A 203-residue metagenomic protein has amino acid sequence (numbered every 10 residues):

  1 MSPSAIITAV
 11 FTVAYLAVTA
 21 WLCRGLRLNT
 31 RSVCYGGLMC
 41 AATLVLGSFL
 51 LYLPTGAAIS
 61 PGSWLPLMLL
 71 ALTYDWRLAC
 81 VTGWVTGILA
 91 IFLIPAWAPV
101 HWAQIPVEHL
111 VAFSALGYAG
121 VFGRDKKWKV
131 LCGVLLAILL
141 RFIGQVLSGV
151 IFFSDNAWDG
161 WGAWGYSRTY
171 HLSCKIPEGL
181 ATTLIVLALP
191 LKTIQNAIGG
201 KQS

Functional and structural regions predicted by a protein language model:
M1-S203: Loop-helix junctions at membrane interfaces
